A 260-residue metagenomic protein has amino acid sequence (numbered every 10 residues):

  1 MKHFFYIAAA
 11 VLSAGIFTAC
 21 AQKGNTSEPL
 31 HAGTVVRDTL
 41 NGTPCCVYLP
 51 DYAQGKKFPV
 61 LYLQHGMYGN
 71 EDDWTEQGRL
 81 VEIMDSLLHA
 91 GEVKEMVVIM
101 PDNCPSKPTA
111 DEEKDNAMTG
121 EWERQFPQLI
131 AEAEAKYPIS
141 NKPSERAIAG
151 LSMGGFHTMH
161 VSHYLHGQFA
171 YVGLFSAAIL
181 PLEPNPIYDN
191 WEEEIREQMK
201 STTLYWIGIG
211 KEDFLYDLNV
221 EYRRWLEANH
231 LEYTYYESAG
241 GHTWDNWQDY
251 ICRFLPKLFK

Functional and structural regions predicted by a protein language model:
M1-T26: Bacterial Sec-dependent N-terminal signal peptides
A21-K260: Non-catalytic cap/lid and distal C-terminal segments of serine-dependent acyl enzymes
